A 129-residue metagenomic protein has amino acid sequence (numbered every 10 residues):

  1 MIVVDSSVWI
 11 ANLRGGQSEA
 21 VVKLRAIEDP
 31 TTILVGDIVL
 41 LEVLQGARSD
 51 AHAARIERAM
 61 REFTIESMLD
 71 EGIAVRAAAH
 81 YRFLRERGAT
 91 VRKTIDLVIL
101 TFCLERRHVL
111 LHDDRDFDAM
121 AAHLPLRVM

Functional and structural regions predicted by a protein language model:
M1, L104-M129: Acidic, PIN/NYN-like endoribonuclease modules and their adjacent C-terminal/linker elements
M1-V35, Q45-R58: Short, well-structured N-terminal submotif of metal-dependent ribonuclease cores
D5, G36, R92-K93, D114: Histidine- and aromatic-rich ligand-binding microenvironments
W9-I10, L40-V43, F117: A generic structural signal for short hydrophobic patches within well-formed alpha-helices
V21, L40, A53, A74-A78 (+1 more regions): A general structural signal for well-ordered alpha-helical segments in protein cores
D29-T31, E62-F63, R87, R106 (+1 more regions): Structured helix-beta-strand junction loops
I65-E66, V128: Conserved beta-strand scaffold positions in the cores of enzyme catalytic domains, especially in NTP/NDP-utilizing
E66-L111: Active-site neighborhoods of divalent-metal-dependent phosphate/nucleic-acid chemistry enzymes
